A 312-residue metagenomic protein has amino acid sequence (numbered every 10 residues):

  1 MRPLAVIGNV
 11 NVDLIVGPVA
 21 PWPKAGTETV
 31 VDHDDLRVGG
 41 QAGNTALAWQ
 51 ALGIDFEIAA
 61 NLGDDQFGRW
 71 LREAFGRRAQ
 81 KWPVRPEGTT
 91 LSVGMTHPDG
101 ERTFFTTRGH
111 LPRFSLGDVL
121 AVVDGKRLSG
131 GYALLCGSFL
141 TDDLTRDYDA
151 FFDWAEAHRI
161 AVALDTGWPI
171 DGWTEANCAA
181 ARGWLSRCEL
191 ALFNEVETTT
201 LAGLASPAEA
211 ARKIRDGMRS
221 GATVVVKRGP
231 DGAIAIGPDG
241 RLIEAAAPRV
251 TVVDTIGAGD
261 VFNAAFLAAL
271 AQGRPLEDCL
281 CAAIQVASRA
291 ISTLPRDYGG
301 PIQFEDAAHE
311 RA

Functional and structural regions predicted by a protein language model:
M1-E57, R69-W70, S92: Glycine-rich phosphate/adenosyl-contacting loop at the front of the ribokinase-like
R2-A5, V30, D153-A157, A176-N177 (+1 more regions): Conserved phosphate-binding/catalytic region of the ribokinase-like
L47, L91-M95, T103, A233-I236: Short beta-strand scaffold segments in enzyme catalytic cores
F56, V162-A163, V224: Hydrophobic beta-strand scaffold residues
Q66-R78, T96: Active-site-proximal loop->helix
E73-T89: A glycine-rich helix N-cap at a beta->alpha junction
P83-P86, G94-D142, R146: Conserved phosphate-binding/catalytic loop of the ribokinase/pfkB sugar-kinase fold
Y132-R212, D231-G232: Conserved beta-alpha-beta core of the PfkB/ribokinase-like small-molecule kinase fold
